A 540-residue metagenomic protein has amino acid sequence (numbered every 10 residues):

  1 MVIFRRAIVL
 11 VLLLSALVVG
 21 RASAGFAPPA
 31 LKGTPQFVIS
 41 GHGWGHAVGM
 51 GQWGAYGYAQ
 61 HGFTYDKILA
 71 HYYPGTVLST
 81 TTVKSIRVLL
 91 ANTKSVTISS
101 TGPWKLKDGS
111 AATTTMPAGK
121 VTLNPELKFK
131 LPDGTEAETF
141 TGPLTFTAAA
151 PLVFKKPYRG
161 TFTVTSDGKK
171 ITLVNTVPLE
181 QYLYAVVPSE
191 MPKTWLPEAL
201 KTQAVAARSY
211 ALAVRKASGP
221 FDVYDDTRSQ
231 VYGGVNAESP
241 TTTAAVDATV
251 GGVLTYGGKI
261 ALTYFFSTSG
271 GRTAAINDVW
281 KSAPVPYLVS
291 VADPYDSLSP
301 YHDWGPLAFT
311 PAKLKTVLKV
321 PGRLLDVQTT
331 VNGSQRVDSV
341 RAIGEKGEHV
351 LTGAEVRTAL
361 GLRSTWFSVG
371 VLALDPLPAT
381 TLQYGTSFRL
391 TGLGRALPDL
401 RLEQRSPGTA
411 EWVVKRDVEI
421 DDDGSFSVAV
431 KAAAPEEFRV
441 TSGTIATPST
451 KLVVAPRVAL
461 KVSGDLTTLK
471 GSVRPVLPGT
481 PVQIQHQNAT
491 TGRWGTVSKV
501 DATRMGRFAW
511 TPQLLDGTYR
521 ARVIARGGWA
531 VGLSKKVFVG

Functional and structural regions predicted by a protein language model:
V2-D465, P475, Q483, R504 (+2 more regions): Conserved, single-site charged/polar hotspot
G408-A410, T490-W494: Short aromatic-acidic-glycine turn motif
K415-D417, T496-K499, T511: Residue-level detector of high-confidence beta-strand sites
V428-A429, A509-P512: Signal that preferentially marks extracellular ectodomain short beta-strand elements of beta-sandwich modules
A434-F438, T480, L515-Y519: Exposed beta-strand face motif in extracellular beta-rich ectodomains
T468: Glycan-association/targeting regions that enable binding to alpha-glucans and other polysaccharides
